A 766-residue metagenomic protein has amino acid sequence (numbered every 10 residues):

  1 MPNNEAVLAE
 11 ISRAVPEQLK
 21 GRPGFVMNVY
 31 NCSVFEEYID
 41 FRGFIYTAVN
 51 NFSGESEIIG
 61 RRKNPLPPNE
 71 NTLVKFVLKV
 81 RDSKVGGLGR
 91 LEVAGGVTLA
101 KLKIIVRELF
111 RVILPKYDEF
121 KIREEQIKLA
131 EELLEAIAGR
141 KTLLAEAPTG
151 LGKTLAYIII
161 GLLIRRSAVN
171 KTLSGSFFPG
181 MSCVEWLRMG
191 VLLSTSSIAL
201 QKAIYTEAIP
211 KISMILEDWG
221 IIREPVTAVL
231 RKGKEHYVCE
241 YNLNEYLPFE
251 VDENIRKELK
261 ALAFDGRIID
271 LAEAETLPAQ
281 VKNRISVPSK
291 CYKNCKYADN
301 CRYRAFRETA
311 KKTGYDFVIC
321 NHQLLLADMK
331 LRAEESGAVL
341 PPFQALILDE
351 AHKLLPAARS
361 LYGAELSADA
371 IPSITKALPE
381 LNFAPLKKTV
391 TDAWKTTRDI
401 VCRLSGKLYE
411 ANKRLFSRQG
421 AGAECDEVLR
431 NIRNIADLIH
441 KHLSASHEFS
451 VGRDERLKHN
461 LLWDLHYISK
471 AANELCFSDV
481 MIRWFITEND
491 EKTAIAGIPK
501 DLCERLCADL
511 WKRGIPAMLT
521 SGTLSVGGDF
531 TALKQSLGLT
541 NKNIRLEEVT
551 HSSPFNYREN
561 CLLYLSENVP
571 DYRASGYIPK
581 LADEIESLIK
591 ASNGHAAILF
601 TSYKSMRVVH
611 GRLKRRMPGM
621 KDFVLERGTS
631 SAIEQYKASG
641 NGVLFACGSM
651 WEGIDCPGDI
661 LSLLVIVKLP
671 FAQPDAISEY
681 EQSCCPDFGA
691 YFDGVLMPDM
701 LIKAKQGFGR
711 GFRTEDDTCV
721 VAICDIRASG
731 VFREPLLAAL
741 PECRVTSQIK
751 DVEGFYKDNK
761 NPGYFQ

Functional and structural regions predicted by a protein language model:
T98-A145, I159: Conserved pre-motif I regulatory segment
L102-L114, A168-D316, Q323, K376 (+4 more regions): A substrate-engagement module of RecA-like helicase motors
Y157-I159, L163, A199-K202, T206-I212 (+4 more regions): Signature of the SF2 helicase/ATPase Hel1-core->accessory helical subdomain module
M189-A199, M518-G522, G594-T601, S605 (+1 more regions): Conserved RecA-like ASCE P-loop NTPase motor core of nucleic-acid helicases/translocases
P288-D316, M329-S336, A445-E567, G576 (+2 more regions): A contiguous, basic/glycine-rich beta-loop/short-helix subdomain that forms a polymer-engagement track
A508, S566-T601: Conserved interdomain hinge at the start of the Helicase C-terminal
P554-F555, C561, S566-G576, G628-S729: Conserved RecA-like P-loop NTPase helicase motor core
T601-E626: Conserved helicase motor "Helicase C" RecA-like lobe of SF1/SF2 P-loop NTPases
